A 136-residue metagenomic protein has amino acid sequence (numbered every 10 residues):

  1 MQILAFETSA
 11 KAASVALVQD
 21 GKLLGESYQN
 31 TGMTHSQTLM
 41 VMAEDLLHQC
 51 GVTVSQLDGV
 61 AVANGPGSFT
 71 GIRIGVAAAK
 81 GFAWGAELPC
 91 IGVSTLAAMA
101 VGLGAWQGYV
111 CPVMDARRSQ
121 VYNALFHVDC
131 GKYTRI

Functional and structural regions predicted by a protein language model:
Q2-L4, L17-I136: Nucleotide and nucleotide-moiety/phosphate-recognizing core
A10-K11, Q120: Short, small/polar residue-rich loop motifs at catalytic or cofactor-binding pockets
